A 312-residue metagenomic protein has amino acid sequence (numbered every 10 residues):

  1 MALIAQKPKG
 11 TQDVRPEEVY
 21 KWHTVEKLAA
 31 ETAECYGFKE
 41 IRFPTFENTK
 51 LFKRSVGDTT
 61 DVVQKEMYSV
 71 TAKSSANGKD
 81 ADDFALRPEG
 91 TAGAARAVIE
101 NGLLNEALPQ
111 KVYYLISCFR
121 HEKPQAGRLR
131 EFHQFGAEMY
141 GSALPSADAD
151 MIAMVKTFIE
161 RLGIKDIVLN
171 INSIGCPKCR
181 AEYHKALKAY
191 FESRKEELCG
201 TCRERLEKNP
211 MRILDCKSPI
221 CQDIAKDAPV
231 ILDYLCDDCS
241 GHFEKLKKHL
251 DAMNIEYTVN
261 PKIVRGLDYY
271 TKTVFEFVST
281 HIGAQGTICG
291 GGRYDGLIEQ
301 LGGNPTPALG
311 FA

Functional and structural regions predicted by a protein language model:
M1-A312: TRNA-recognition modules of translation machinery and tRNA-sensing kinases, especially anticodon-binding
